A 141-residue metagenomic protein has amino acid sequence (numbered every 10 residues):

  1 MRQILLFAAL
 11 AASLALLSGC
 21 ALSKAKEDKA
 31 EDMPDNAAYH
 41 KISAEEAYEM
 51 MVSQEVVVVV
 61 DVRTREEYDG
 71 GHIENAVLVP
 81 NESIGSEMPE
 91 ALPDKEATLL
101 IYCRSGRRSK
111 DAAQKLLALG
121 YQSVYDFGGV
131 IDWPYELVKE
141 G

Functional and structural regions predicted by a protein language model:
R2-A8, L16-E45, M50, E66-T98 (+1 more regions): Rhodanese-like catalytic fold shared by cysteine-dependent sulfurtransferases and DSP/PTP-type phosphatases
A47, V58-R63: Short hydrophobic beta-strand that contains or immediately precedes a catalytic carboxylate
Q54-V59, K95-A97: Short coil/turn segments at beta-strand junctions that form active-site/ligand-binding loops
V59, C103-R104: General helical secondary-structure elements
